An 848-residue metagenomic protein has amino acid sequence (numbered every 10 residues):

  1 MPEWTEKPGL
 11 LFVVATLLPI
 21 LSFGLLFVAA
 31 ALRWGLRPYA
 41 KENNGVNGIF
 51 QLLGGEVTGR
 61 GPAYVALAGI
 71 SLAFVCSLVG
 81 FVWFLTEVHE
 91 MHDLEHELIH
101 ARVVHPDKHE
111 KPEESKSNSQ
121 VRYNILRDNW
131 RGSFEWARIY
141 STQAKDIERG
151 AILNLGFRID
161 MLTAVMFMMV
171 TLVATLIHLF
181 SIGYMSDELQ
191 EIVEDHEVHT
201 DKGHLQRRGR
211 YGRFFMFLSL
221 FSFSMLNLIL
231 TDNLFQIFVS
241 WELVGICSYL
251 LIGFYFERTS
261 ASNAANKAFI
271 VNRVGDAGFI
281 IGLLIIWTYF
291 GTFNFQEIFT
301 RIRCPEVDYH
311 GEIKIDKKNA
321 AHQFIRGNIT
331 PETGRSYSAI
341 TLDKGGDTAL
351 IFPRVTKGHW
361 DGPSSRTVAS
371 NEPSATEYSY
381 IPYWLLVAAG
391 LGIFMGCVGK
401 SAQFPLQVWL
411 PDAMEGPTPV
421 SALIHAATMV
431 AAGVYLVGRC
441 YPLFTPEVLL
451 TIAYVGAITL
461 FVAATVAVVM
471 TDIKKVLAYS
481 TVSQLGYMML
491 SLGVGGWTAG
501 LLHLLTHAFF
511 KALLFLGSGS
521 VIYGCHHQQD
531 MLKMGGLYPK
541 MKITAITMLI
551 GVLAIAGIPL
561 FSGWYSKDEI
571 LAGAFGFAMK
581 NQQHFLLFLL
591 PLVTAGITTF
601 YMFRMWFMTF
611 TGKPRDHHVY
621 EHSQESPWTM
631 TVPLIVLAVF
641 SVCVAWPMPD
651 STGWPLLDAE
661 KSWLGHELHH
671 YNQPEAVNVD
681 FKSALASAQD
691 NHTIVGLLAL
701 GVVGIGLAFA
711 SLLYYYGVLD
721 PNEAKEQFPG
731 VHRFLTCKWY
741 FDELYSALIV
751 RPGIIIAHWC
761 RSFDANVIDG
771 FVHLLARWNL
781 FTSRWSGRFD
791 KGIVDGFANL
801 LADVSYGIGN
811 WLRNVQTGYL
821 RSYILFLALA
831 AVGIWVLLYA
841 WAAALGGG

Functional and structural regions predicted by a protein language model:
M1-E6, L10, A31-G212, M216 (+4 more regions): Transmembrane helix-loop-helix hairpins at membrane boundaries of multipass inner-membrane proteins
M1-L11, L53-G54, L85-L98, E114 (+12 more regions): Membrane-interface interhelical loops and short amphipathic "cap" helices that link adjacent transmembrane segments
M1-L25, R33, K116, W835 (+1 more regions): Generic start-of-chain signal for non-secretory N-termini
P2-L21, V57-A68, A151-V170, R210-F217 (+10 more regions): Membrane-entry segments of alpha-helical transmembrane domains in multi-pass membrane proteins
L10-T16, V57-A73, N266-F279, P539-L549 (+2 more regions): Alpha-helical transmembrane segments and their helix-start/interface "positive-inside/aromatic belt" motifs in integral
A68-V88, G275-F290, M548-P559, P633-E660 (+3 more regions): Hydrophobic alpha-helical membrane-insertion segments
E90, P112-M161, D650-G701, L712-G848: Aromatic-capped, Gly/Pro-kinked transmembrane alpha-helices
T175-I237, I246-E625, W646: Hydrophobic transmembrane alpha-helices and their helix-loop junctions in integral membrane proteins
